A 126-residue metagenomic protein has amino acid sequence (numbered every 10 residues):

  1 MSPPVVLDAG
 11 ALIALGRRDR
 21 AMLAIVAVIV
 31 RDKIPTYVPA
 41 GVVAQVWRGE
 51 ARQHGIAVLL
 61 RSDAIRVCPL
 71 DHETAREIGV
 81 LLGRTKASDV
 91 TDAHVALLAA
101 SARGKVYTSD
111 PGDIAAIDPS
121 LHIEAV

Functional and structural regions predicted by a protein language model:
M1-V38, W47-S62: Short, well-structured N-terminal submotif of metal-dependent ribonuclease cores
A11-L12, V42, T74, H94-V95 (+1 more regions): Alpha-helix capping/helix-boundary segments
V46, D89-K105: Acidic, metal-associated active-site segment
A51, T108-D113: Short, polar loop motifs at secondary-structure junctions
A64-T85, P111: Acidic catalytic patch
I65, P119-V126: Active-site regions of enzymes building and remodeling cell-envelope glycoconjugates
G112-S120: Short loop/helix-cap segments at secondary-structure boundaries that form the rim of catalytic
